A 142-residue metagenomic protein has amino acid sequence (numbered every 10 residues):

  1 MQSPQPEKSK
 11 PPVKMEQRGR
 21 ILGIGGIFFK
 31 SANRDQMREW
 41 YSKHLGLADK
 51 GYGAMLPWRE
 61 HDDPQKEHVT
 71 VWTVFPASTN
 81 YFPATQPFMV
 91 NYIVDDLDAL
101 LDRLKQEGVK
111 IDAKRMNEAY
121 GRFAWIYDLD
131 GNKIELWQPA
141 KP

Functional and structural regions predicted by a protein language model:
Q2-G23, L101-P142: Vicinal oxygen chelate
P11-P12, F75-S78: A short, acidic/glycine-rich surface segment
R18-L22, F28-W72, Q106: Core segments of cupin and vicinal oxygen chelate
I24-A32, A77-L104, R122-Y127, N132: Vicinal oxygen chelate
L47-K50, P83, K141: Membrane-topology and secretion signals of cell-surface/extracellular proteins
G53-M55, M89, K114, F123: Short, acidic/polar N-cap/turn motifs at the starts of alpha helices
E60, P76, Q138-A140: Residue-level signal for short segments within beta-strands and strand-turn junctions of well-structured beta-sheet
D62-P64, T79-F82, R115: Short secondary-structure boundary/capping segments
